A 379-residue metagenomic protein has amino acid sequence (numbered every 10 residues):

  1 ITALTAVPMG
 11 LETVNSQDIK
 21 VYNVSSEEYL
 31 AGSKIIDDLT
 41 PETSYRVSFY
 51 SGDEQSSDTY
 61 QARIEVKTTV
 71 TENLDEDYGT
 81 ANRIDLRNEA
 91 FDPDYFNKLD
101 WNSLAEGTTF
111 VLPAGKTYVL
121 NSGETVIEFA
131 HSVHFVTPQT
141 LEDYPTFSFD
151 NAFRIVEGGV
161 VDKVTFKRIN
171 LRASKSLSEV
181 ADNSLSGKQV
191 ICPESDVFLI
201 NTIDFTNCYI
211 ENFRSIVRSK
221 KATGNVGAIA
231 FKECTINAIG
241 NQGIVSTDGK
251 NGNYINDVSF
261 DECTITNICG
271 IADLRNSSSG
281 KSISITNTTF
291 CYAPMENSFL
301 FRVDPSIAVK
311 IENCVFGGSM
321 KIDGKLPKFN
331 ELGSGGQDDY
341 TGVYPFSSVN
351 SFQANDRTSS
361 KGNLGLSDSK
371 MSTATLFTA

Functional and structural regions predicted by a protein language model:
T2-T40: Recognizes extended acidic, P/S/T-rich segments that occur within or adjacent to Ig-like beta-sandwich modules
Y29, D38-E42, A105, E128 (+2 more regions): Surface-exposed coil/turn segments at beta-strand junctions on protein surfaces, enriched
I36-Q55: Beta-strand-rich modules
D53-N73: Extracellular fibronectin type III
L74-N82: Alpha-helical linker/edge segments of TPR/alpha-solenoid repeat scaffolds and analogous pre-/post-domain helices
D85-L86: Preference for solvent-exposed, low-hydrophobicity sequence contexts
E89-V133, T140-A152: N-terminal extracellular ligand-recognition/capping segment immediately after the signal peptide
T125-I127, S132-A379: Extracellular beta-rich repeat passengers
